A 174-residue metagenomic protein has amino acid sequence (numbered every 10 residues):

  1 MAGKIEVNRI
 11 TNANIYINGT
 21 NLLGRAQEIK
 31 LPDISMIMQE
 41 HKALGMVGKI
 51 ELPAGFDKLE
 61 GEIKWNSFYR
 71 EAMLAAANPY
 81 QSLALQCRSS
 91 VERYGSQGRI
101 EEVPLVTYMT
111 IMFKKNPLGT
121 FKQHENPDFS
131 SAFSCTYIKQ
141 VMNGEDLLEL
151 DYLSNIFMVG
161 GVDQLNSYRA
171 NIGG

Functional and structural regions predicted by a protein language model:
M1-M38, S167-G174: Polar/acidic, low-complexity leader/linker segments enriched in S/T/G and N/D
A2, K49, M73-L74, G95-Q97 (+1 more regions): Catalytic micro-motifs at enzyme active sites that drive phosphoryl/nucleotidyl and oxygen chemistry
N8, H41-M46, L52: N-terminal intrinsically disordered, cationic/polar leader segments that include organellar targeting peptides
I17-G19, W65-E71, S89-G95, M109-K115 (+1 more regions): Beta-strand elements of well-folded, non-transmembrane domains
N21-Q27, E71-A72, V141-E149: Short acidic, Gly/Pro-enriched loop/turn segments at secondary-structure junctions
K49-Y69, E125-I138: Oligomerization/assembly interface segments of phage tail-like spikes and tubes
A76-T107: Short, acidic/charged, Gly/Pro-enriched secondary-structure junctions
M112-G174: Mixed-charge, glycine-accented linear interaction segment located at domain edges/termini
